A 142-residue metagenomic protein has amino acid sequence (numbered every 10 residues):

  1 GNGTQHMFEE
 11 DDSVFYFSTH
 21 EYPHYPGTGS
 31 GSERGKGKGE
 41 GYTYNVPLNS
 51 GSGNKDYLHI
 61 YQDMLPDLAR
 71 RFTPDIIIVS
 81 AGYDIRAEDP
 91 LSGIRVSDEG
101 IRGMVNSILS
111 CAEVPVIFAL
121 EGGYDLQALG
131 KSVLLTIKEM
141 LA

Functional and structural regions predicted by a protein language model:
G1-A142: A general "terminal functional-core" signal
